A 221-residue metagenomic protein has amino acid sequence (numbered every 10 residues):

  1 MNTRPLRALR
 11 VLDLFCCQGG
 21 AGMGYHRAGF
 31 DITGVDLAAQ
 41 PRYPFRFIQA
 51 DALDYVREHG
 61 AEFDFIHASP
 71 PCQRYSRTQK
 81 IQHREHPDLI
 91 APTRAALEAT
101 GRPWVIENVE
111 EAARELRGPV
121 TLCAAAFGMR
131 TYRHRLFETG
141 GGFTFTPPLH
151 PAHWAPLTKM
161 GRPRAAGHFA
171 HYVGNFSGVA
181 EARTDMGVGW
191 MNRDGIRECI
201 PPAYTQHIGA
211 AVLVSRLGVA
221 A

Functional and structural regions predicted by a protein language model:
M1-R10: Extreme N-terminus of proteins, especially the signal/transit-peptide cleavage junction and the first residues
P5, L14, R46-H67, C72-A220: Class I S-adenosyl-L-methionine
R10-V56, H67-A68: SAM cofactor-binding core of SAM-dependent methyltransferases, primarily the Rossmann-like beta-alpha-beta module
